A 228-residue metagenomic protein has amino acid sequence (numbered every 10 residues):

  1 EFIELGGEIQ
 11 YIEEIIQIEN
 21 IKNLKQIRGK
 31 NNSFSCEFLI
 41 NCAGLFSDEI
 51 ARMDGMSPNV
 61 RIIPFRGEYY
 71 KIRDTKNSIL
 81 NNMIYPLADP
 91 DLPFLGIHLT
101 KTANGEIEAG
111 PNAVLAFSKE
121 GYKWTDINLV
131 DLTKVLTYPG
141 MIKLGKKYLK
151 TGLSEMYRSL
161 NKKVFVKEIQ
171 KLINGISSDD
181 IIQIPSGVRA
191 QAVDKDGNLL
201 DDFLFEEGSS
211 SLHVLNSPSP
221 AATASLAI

Functional and structural regions predicted by a protein language model:
E1, A43-S47, V164-E168: Mid-domain beta-loop-alpha active-site segment that forms a flexible, acidic cofactor/metal-binding surface
I3-I15: A conserved beta-strand/loop element that lines the FAD pocket in flavoprotein oxidoreductases
I9-Y11, N41, A109, I182-Q183 (+1 more regions): General beta-strand structural signal in soluble alpha/beta enzymes
I18-I127: Flavin-dependent oxidoreductases
I21, R61-G67, K71-T75, K143-P220: Flavin (FAD/FMN) cofactor-binding core of flavoprotein oxidoreductases
F38, H98, G110, E120 (+2 more regions): A conserved FAD-binding loop/helix module that cradles the flavin
A43, L92, K134, R158-F165 (+1 more regions): Generic structural signal for well-ordered, non-membrane alpha-helical segments in soluble metabolic enzymes
I107, P111-K162: Dinucleotide-binding/catalytic capping subdomain of oxidoreductase cores
